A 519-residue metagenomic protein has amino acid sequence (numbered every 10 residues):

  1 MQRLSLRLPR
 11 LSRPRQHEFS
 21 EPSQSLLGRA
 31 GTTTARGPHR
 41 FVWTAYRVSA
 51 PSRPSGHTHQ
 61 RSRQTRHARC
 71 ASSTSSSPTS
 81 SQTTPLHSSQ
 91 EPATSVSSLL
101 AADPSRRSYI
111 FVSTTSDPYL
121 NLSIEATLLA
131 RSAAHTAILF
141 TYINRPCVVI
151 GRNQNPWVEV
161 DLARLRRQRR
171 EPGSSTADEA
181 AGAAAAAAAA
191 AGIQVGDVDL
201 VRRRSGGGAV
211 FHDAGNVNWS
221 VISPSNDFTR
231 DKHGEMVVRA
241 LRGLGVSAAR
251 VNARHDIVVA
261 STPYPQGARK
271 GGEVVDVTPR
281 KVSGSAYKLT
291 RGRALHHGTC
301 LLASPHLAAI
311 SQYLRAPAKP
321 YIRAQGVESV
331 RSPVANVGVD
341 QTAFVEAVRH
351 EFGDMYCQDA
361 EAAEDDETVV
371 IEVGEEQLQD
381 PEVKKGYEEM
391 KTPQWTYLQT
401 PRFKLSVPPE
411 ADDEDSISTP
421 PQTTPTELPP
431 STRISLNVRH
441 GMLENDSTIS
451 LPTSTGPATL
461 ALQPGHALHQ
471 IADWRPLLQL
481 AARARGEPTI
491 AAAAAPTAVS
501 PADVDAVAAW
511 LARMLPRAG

Functional and structural regions predicted by a protein language model:
Q2-R29, R36-D231, A502-G519: N-terminal lobe of the biotin/lipoate ligase/transferase fold
R3, E235, R239-A249, P265-R402 (+2 more regions): Long, positively charged amphipathic alpha-helical accessory segments at protein N-termini or as interdomain linkers
P92, R166-G192, S261-T278, T419-T423 (+1 more regions): Intrinsically disordered, low-complexity domain-flanking/linker segments in eukaryotic proteins, enriched
R203-N218, D256-P263, R280-K281, A286-L295 (+1 more regions): FAD-binding core of FAD-dependent oxidoreductases, characterized by glycine-rich FAD pyrophosphate-binding loops
A214-H255, A260-T262: Contiguous, small/hydrophobic- and glycine-enriched helical/loop subdomains that border and often "cap" functional
W219-I222, G298-C300, L443-I449: Short, well-ordered beta-strand elements
H255-T262, T432-S450: Active-site and channel-lining beta-strand-loop segments that bind or position nucleotide-derived/phosphorylated
E375-R433, V438-R439: C-terminal, beta-rich DNA-binding module of retroviral/retroelements integrases
